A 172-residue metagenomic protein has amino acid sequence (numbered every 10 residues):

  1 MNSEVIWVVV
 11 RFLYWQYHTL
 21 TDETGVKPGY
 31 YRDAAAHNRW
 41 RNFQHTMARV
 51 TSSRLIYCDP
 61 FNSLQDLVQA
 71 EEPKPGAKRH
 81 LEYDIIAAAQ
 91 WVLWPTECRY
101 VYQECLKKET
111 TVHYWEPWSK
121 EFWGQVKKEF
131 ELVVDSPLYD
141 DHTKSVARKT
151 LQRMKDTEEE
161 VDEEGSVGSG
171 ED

Functional and structural regions predicted by a protein language model:
M1-W118, K127: Eukaryote-skewed repeat-based solenoidal scaffolds used as protein-protein interaction platforms, primarily
W123-D172: Eukaryotic acidic, Ser/Thr-rich intrinsically disordered low-complexity regions
